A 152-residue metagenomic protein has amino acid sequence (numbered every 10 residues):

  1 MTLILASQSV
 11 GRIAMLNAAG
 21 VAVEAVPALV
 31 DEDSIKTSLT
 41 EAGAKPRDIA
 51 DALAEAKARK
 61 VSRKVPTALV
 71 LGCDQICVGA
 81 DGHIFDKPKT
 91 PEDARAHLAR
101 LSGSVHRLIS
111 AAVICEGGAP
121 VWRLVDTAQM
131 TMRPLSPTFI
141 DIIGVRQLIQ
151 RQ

Functional and structural regions predicted by a protein language model:
M1-L69, H83, L135-T138, I142-V145: N-terminal polybasic phosphate/anion-binding patch
G11-A14, V23, T90-D93, H106 (+2 more regions): Non-catalytic interaction surface on structured domains
I35-L39, V78-A80, G118-D126: Acidic/polar active-site rim loop that often engages polyanionic ligands
A68-L69, H106-R107, V113: Structural motif
G72: Generic enzyme active-site microenvironment
Q75-H106, M132: Active-site-adjacent loop/tail segments of enzyme domains
P91, R95-L101, S110-A128: Anionic-ligand binding region
R123-Q152: Active-site oxyanion/phosphate-handling segment shared across diverse enzymes
